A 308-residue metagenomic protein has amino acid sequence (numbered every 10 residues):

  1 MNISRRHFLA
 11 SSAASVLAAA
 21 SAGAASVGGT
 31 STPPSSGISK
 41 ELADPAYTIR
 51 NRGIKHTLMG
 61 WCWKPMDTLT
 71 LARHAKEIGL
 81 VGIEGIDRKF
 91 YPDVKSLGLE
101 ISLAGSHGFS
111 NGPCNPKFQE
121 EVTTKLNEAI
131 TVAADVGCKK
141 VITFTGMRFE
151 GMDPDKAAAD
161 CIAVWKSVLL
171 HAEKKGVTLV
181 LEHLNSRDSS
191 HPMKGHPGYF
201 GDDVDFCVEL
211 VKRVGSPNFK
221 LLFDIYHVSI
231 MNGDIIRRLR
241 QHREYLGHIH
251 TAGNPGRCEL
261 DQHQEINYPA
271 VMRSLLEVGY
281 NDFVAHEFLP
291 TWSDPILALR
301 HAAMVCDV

Functional and structural regions predicted by a protein language model:
M1-K76, G137-K139, M152-D153, H191-P192 (+2 more regions): Histidine-acidic metal/acid-base catalytic patches
E41-K55, F109-L126, K174, S189-P197: Short secondary-structure boundary segments
C62, I78-S167, E173-T178, N281-T291: Structural motif corresponding to the early beta-alpha repeats
G108-G112, R148-E150, S186-D188, A252-C258: Conserved radical SAM core fold
F144-G146, H183-L184, I225: Short, well-ordered beta-to-alpha junction loops that form the rim of enzyme active sites and present histidine/acidic
G146-A158, S186-Y199: Surface-exposed cleft-lining segments at the edges of enzyme active sites
V164, H183, D188: Conserved anion-binding
K175-L181, P217-L221: Short, structured loop/turn "capping" segments at alpha-beta junctions
